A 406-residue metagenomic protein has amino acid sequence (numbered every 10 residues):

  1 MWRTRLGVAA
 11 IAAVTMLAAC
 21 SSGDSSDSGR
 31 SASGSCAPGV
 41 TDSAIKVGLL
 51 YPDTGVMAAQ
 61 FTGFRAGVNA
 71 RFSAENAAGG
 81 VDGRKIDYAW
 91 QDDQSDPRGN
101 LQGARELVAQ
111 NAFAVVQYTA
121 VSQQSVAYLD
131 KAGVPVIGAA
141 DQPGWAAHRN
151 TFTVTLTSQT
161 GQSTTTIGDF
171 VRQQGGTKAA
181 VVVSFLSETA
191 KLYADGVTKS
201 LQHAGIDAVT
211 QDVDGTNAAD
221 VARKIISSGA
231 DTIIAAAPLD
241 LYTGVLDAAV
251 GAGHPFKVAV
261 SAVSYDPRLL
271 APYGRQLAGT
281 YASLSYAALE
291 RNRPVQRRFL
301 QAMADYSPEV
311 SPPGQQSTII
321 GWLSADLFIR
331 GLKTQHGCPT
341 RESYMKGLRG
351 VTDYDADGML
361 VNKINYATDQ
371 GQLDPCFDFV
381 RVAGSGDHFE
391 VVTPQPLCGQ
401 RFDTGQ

Functional and structural regions predicted by a protein language model:
M16-A19: C-terminal motif of bacterial Sec signal peptides marking the signal peptidase cleavage site
S21-D24: Bacterial signal peptide processing site
S31-S33, A59-A66, A77-W145, D214-A219 (+1 more regions): Beta-alpha junction/loop-to-helix N-cap segments that form part of ligand/metal-binding clefts
D53, T153-V213, T232: An alpha-beta-alpha
L107-T119, I137-A139, A180-V183, G229-L239 (+3 more regions): Periplasmic-binding protein-like
A132, Y193-A287: Extracellular/periplasmic bilobed ligand-binding domains
A249-W322, Q395-Q400: Extracellular/periplasmic periplasmic-binding protein-like sensory domains
D305-T318, I329-H388: Segments of small-molecule ligand-sensing domains
